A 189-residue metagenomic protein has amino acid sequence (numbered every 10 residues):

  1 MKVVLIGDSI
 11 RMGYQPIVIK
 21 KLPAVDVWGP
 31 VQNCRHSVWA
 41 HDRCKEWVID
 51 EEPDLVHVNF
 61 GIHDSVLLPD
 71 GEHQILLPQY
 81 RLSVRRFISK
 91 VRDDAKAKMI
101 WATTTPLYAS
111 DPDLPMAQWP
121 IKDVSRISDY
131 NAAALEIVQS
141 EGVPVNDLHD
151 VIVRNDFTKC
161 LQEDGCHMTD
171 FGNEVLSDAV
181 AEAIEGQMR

Functional and structural regions predicted by a protein language model:
M1-R86, K90: Conserved SGNH/GDSL esterase-like catalytic core that processes O-acyl groups on lipids and polysaccharides
A40, C44, A132, P144 (+1 more regions): Histidine-centered active-site loop/cap adjacent to the catalytic His in serine esterases/O-acetyl transfer systems
S65-L68, Y108-D113, V153-T158: Short acidic/His/Gly/Ser-rich catalytic and metal-binding motifs that mark active-site loops of diverse hydrolases
D70-L77, M116-D123, L161-E163: Short glycine-enriched, charge-decorated loop/helix-capping segments at active-site entrances that position
Q74-R85, V124-S128, A132, D170 (+1 more regions): Non-membrane alpha-helical structural segments and their capping/turn regions in soluble enzymes
D93-M99, V143: A short helix->loop->beta-strand "cap" motif at the edges of active sites that frequently abuts
T103-P106, L148-D150: Short, well-ordered beta-to-alpha junction loops that form the rim of enzyme active sites and present histidine/acidic
A109-L148: Substrate-gating cap/lid alpha-helix
